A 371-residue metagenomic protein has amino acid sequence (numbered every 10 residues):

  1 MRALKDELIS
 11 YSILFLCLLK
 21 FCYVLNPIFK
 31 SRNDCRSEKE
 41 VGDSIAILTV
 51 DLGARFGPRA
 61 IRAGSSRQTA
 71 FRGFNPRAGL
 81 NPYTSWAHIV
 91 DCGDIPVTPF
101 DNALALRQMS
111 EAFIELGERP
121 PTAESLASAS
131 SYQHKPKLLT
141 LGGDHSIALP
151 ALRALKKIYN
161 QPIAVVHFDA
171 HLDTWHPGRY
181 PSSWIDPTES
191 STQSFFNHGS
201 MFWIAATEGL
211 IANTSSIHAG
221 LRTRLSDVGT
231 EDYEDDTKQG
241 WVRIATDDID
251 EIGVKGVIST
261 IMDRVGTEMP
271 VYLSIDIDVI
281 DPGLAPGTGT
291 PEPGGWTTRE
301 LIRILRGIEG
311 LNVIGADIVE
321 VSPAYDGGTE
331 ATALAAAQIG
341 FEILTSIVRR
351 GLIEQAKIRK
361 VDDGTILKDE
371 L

Functional and structural regions predicted by a protein language model:
R2-S10, L19-L371: Conserved alpha-helical scaffold segments that buttress catalytic/binding sites
